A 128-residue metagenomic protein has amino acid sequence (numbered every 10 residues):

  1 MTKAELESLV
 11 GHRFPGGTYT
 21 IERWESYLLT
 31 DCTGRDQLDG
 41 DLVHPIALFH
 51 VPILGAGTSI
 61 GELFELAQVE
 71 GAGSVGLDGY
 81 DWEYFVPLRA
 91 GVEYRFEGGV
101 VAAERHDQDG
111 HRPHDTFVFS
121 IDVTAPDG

Functional and structural regions predicted by a protein language model:
M1-E7, G79, Y84-G128: HotDog/MaoC-like acyl-thioester-processing domains
M1-G79: Hot-dog-fold acyl-thioester-processing enzymes
